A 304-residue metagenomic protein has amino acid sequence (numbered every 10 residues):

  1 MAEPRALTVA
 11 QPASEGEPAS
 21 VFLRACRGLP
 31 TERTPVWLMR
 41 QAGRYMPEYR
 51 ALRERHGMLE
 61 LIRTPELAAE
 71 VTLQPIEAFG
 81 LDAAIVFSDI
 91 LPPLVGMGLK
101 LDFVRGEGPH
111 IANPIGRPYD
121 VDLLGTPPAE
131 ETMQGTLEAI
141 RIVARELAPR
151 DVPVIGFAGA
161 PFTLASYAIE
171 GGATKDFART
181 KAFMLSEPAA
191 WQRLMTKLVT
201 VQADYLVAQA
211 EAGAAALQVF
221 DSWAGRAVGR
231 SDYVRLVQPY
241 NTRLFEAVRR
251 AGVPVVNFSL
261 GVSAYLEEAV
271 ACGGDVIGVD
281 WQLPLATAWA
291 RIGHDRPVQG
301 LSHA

Functional and structural regions predicted by a protein language model:
A2-G106, I142-R145, T242-R243: N-terminal basic, low-complexity leaders that serve as flexible interaction/assembly modules and, when applicable, as
R5-T8, L52-H56, V121-T126, S186 (+2 more regions): A generic short-segment signal for beta-strand/edge and adjacent turn/coil regions
Q11, E60-L61, P128, L194 (+2 more regions): A generic structural signal for short
G28-L61, I90, L94-E107, I111-P118 (+4 more regions): N-terminal small/glycine-rich loop or linker at the start of catalytic domains across soluble metabolic enzymes
L59-R63, D122-Q134, Q192, A304: The substrate-binding groove and active-site-proximal loops of carbohydrate-active enzymes, especially glycoside
G106-E146, V152: A gly/proline- and charged-residue-enriched helix-loop-helix capping module
Q134-A304: Active-site loop segments of alpha/beta catalytic cores
